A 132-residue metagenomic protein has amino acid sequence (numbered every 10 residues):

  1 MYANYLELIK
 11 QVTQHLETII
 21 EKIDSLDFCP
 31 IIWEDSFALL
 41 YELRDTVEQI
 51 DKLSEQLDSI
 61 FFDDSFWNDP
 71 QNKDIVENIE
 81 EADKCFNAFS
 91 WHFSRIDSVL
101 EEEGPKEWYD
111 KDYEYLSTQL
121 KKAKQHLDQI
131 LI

Functional and structural regions predicted by a protein language model:
M1-I132: Long, low-complexity or tandemly repetitive, helically biased scaffold regions used for multimeric assembly/adhesion
